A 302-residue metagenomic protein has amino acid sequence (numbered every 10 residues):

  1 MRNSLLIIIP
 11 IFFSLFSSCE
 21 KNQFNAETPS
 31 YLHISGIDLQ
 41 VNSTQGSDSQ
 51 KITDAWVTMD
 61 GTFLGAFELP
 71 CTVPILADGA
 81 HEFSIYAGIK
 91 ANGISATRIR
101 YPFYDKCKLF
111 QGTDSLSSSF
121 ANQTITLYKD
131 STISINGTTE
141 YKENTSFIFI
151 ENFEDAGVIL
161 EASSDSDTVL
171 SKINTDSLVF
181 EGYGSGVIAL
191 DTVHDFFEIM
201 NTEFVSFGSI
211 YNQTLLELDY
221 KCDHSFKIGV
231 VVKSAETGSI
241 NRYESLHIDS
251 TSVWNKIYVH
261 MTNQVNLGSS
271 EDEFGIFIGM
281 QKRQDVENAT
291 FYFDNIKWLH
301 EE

Functional and structural regions predicted by a protein language model:
L15-S18: C-terminal motif of bacterial Sec signal peptides marking the signal peptidase cleavage site
A77-A96: A short, solvent-exposed beta-strand micro-motif common in secreted/extracellular proteins
N92-T132: Structured interaction patches on ligand/partner-binding surfaces of diverse proteins
T126-T168, F291-K297, E302: Extracellular carbohydrate-recognition regions
F153, E203-F226, V259, I296: Extra-cytoplasmic beta-strand recognition segments
V169-E198: Short carbohydrate-recognition loop motifs
I188-L215, A235-L246: Secreted extracellular polysaccharide-interacting domains
T237-E271, V286-E287, F291: Extracellular carbohydrate recognition and processing domains and analogous Trp-centered ligand-binding platforms
